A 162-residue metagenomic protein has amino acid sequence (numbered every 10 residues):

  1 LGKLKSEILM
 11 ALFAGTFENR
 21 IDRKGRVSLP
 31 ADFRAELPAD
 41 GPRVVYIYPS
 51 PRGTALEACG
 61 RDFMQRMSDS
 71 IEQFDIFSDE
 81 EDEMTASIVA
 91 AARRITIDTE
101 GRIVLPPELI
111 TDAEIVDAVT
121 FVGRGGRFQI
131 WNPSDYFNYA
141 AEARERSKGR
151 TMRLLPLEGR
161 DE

Functional and structural regions predicted by a protein language model:
L1-E18, R23-R26, F33-I95, T99-E100 (+1 more regions): Flexible "stalk/tail and boundary" regions
